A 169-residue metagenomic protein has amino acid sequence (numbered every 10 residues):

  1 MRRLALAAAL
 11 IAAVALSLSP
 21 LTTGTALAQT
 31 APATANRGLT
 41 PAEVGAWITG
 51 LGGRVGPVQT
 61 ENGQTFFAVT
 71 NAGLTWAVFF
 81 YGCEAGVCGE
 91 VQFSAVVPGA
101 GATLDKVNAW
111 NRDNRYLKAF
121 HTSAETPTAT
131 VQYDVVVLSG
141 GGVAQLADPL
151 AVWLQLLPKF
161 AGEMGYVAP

Functional and structural regions predicted by a protein language model:
M1-L4: Positively charged n-region of N-terminal signal peptides that target proteins for export
L6-L16: Hydrophobic helical h-region of N-terminal Sec-dependent signal peptides in bacterial secretory/periplasmic proteins
V14-T25: C-terminal segment of classical bacterial N-terminal signal peptides
Q29-A85: N-terminal secretory signal peptides
A35, G89-T130: Short, internal acidic amphipathic alpha-helical interface segments that mediate docking to partner proteins
Q59, N71, F80-G82, A95-V97 (+2 more regions): A mature extracytoplasmic/lumenal domain signature
Y116-A161: A short, solvent-exposed beta-edge/loop patch
K159-P169: Short, low-complexity, Pro/Ser/Thr/Gly-rich segments in the mature regions of secreted, periplasmic
